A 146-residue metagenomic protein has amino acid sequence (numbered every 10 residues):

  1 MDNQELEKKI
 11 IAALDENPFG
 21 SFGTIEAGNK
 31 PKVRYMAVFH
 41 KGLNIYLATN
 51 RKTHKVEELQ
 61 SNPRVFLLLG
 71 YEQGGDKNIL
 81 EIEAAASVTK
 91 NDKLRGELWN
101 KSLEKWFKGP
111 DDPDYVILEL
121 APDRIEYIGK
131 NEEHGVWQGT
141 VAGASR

Functional and structural regions predicted by a protein language model:
M1-G20, Q138-T140, A144-R146: Extreme N-terminal tail/first-helix region
N3-K8, K52-K55, K101-L103: Charged, amphipathic alpha-helical segments
P18-R51, L59, V65-G70, I79-I82: Short beta-strand segments
K32, K52-T53, D111-D114: A short beta-loop-beta micro-motif enriched in histidine and acidic residues
Y46-A48, L118-L120, Y127: Short hydrophobic-aromatic micro-motifs
T53-V56, G74, E133-G135: Short, surface-exposed beta-strand-loop junctions and turns on beta-sheet-rich folds
E58-R124: Short, structured beta-strand-loop surface elements
P122-R146: Charged phosphate-binding loop/patch that engages nucleotide di/tri-phosphates or the phosphate backbone of nucleic
